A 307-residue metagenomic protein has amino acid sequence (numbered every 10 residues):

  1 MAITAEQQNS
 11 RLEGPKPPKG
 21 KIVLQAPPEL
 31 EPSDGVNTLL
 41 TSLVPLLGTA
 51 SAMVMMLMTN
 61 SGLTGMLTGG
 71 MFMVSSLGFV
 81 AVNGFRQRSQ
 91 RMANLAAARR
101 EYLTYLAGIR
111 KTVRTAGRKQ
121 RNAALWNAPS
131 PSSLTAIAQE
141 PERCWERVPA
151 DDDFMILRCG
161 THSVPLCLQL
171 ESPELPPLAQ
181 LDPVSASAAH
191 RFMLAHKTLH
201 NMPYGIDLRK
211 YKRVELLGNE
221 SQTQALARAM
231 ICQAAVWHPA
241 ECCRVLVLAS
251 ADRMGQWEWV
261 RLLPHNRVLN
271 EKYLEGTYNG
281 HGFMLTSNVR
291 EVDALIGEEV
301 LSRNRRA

Functional and structural regions predicted by a protein language model:
M1-A307: Accessory regions of macromolecular translocation/handling assemblies
